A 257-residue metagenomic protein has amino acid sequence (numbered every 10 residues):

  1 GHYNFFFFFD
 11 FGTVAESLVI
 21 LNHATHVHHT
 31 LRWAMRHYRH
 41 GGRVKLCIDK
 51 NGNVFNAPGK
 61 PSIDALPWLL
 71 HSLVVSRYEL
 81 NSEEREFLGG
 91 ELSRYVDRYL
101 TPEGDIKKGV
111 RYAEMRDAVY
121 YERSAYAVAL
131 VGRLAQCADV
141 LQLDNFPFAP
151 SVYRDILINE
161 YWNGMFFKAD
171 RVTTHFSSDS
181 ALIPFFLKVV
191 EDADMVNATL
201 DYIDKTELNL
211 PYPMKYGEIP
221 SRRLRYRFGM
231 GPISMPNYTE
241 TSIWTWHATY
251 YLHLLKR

Functional and structural regions predicted by a protein language model:
G1, R43, D105, R222-R225 (+1 more regions): Membrane-targeting and insertion segments and their boundary/processing signals
G1-G12, V19, K50-P67, E114-L130 (+3 more regions): Solvent-exposed loop and edge beta-strand segments that line ligand/cofactor-binding and catalytic clefts
Y3, G41-I48, E103-A113, D117-Y216: Catalytic cores of carbohydrate-active enzymes
N4-P102, V128, S242-L252: Aromatic-rich carbohydrate-recognition surfaces in CAZymes
L18-L31, V74-G90, A138-S151, K188-I203 (+1 more regions): Structural helix-adjacent loops and short alpha-helical linkers that scaffold large soluble proteins
M35-R36, I48-F55, R116, K205 (+1 more regions): Short, surface-exposed, charged/polar-biased interaction segments
Y95-R98, Y153-E160, L254: Short alpha-helical functional segments enriched in proximate histidine and acidic residues
P211-Y238: Flexible internal linker/loop segments at domain or repeat junctions
